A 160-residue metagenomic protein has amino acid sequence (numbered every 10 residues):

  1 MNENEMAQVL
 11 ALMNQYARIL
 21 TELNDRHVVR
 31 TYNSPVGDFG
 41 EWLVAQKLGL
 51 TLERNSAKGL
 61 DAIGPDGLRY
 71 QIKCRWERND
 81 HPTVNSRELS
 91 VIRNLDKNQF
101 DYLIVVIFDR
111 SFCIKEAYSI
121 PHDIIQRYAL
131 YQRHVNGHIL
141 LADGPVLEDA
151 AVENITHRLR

Functional and structural regions predicted by a protein language model:
M1-R69, K73-R160: Nucleic-acid endonuclease domains
